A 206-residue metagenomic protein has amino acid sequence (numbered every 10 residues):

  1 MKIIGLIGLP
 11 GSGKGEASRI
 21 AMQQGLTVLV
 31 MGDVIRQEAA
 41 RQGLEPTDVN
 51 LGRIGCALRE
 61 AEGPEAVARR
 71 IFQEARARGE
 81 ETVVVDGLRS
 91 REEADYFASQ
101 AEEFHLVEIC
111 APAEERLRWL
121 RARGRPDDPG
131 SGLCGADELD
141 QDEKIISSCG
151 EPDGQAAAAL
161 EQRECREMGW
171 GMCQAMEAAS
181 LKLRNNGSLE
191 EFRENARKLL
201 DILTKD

Functional and structural regions predicted by a protein language model:
M1-I4: Extreme N-terminal starter segment of soluble prokaryotic enzymes
L9, A21: P-loop (Walker A) phosphate-binding loop of NTP-binding proteins
K14: Conserved lysine of the Walker
A17-S18: Post-Walker A alpha-helix
G25, A101, A178-S180: Short, well-ordered alpha-helix to beta-strand connector turns
T27-Y96, P126, G135-D140, K144-I145: ATP-dependent small-molecule kinase phosphotransfer cores that center on conserved nucleotide phosphate-binding segments
E65, A122-D206: Small-molecule kinase domains that catalyze NTP-dependent phosphoryl transfer to phosphate-bearing small molecules
E74-R76, D86-P129: ATP-dependent NMP and nucleoside kinases share a basic, alpha-helical "lid"
